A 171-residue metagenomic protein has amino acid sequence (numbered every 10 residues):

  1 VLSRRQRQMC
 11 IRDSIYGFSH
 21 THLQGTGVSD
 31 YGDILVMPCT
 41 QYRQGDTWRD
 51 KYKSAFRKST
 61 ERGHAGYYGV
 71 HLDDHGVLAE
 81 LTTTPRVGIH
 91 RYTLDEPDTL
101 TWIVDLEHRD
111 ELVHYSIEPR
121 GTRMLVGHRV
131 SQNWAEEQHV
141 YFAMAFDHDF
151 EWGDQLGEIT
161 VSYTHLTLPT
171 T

Functional and structural regions predicted by a protein language model:
R4-Q8, R12-L166: Accessory carbohydrate-recognition regions in carbohydrate-active enzymes
T167-T171: A short, hydrophobic C-terminal helix/tail in secreted or cell-surface proteins
